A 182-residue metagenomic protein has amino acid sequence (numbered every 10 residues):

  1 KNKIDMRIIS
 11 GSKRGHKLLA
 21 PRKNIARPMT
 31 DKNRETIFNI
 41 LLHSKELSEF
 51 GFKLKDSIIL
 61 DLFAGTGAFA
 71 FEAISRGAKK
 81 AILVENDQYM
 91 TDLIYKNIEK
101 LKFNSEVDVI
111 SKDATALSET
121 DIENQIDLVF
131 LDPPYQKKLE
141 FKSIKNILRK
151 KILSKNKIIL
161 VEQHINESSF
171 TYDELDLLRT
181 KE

Functional and structural regions predicted by a protein language model:
K1-E182: Class I S-adenosyl-L-methionine-dependent methyltransferase catalytic core
